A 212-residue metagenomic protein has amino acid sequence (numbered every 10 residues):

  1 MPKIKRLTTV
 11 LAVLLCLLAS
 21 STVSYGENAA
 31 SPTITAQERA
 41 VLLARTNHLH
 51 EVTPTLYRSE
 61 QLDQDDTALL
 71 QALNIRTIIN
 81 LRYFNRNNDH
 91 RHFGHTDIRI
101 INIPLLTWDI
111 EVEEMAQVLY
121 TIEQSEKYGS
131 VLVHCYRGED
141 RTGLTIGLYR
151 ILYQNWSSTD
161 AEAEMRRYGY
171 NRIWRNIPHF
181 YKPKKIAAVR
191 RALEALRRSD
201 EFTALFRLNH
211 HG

Functional and structural regions predicted by a protein language model:
M1-L11: Bacterial N-terminal signal peptides that target proteins for export
V10-A19: Bacterial N-terminal signal peptides
S21-V131, L144-G212: Cys-dependent protein tyrosine phosphatase-like superfamily
C135: Short cysteine clusters
G138: Substrate/cofactor-recognition hotspot
R141: Conserved lysine of the Walker
